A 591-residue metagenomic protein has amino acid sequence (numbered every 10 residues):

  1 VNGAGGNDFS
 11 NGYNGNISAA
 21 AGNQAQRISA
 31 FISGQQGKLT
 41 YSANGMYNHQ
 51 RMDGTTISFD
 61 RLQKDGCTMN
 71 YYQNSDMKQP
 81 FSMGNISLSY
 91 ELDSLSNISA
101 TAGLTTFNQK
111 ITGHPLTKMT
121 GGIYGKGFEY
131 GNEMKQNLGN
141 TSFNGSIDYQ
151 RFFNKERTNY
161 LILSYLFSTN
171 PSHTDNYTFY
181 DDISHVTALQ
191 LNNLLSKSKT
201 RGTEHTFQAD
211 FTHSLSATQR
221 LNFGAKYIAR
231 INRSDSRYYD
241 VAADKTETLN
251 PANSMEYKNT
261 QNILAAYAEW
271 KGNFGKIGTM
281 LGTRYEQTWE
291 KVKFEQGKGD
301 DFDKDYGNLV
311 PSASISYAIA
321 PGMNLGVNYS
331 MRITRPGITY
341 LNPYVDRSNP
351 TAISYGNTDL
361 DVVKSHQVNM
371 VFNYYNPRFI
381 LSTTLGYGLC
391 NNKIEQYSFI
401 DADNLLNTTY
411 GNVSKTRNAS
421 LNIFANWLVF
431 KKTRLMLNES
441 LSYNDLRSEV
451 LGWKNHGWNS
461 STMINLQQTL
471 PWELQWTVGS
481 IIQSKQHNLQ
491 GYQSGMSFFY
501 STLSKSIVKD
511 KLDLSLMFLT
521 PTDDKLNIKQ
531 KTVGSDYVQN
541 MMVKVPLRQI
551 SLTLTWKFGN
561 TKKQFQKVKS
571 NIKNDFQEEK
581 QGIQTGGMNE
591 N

Functional and structural regions predicted by a protein language model:
V1-G5, G12-N14, M52-F59, N70-Y71 (+11 more regions): Surface-exposed extracellular loop regions of Gram-negative outer-membrane beta-barrel proteins
V1-P115, N132-P171, D210-R230, K271 (+10 more regions): Membrane-proximal, glycine/serine-rich, low-complexity loop/turn segments characteristic of large bacterial
N16-I17, C67-N74, F128-K135, D148-Q150 (+8 more regions): Extracellular loop and loop/strand-boundary signature of outer-membrane beta-barrel proteins
G22, D76-K78, K135-T141, K197-T203 (+8 more regions): Replace "Gram-negative outer membrane beta-barrel proteins" with "bacterial and organellar outer membrane beta-barrel
G54-D65, I111-F128, H173-D182, A188 (+11 more regions): Outer-membrane beta-barrel translocator domains and adjoining extracellular loop/strand segments of Gram-negative
Y72, E204-T206, N250-M255, Y355-N357 (+5 more regions): Outer membrane beta-barrel strand-and-loop segments of large Gram-negative receptors, especially TonB-dependent
P115-N144, N154-A265, S414: Replace "related TpsB outer-membrane translocases also match" with "some related outer-membrane beta-barrels such as
L441-L446, N459-I507, L512, M517-K525 (+2 more regions): C-terminal beta-barrel architecture of Gram-negative outer-membrane proteins
